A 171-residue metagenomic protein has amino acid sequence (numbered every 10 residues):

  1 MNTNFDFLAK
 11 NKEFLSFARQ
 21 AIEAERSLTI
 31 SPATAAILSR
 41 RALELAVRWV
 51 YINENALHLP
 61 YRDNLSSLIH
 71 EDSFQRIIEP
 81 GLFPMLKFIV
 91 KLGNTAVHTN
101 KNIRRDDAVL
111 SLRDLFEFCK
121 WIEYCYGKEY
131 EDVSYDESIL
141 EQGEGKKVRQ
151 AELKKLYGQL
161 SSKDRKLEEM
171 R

Functional and structural regions predicted by a protein language model:
M1-R171: Amphipathic alpha-helical interface elements
